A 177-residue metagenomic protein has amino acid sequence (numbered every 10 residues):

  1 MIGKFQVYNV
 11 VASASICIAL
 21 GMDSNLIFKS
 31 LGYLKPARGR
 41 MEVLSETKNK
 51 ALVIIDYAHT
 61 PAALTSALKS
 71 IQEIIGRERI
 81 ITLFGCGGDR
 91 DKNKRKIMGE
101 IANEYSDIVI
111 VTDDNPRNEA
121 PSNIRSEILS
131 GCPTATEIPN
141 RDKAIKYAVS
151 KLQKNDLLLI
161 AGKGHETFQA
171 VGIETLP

Functional and structural regions predicted by a protein language model:
F5-Q6, K35: C-terminal accessory "lid"/substrate-recognition subdomains
A12-P177: ATP-dependent carboxylate-amine ligase
